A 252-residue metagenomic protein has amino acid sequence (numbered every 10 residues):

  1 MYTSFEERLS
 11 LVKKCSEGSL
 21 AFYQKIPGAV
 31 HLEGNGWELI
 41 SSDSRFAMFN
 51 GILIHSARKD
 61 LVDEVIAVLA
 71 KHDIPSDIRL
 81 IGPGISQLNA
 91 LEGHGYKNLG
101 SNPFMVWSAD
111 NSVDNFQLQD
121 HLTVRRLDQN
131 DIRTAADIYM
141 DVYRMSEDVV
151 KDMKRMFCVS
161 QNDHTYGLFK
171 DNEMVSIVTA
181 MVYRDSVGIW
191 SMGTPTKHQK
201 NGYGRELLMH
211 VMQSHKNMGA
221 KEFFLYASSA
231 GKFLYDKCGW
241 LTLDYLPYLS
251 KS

Functional and structural regions predicted by a protein language model:
M1-H72: N-terminal charged segments
Y2-F5, H31-N35, A109-Q129: Conserved N-terminal entry element of GNAT/NAT acetyltransferase domains
R45-N50, L99, M181-W190, Q199: A conserved beta-turn-beta hairpin within the catalytic core of GNAT-like acetyltransferases that forms part
S56-L122, L225, L249-K251: Acyl-donor-binding surface of acyltransferase catalytic domains
K59-I66, T194, K200-Q213: Conserved acetyl-CoA-binding loop-helix of GNAT-fold acetyltransferases
I85-N98, R205, S229-Y245: Conserved active-site alpha-helix within GNAT-family acetyltransferase domains
Q129-D141: A short, well-structured alpha-helix characteristic of acyl/acetyltransferase catalytic modules
S146-P195: A conserved beta-strand-loop-helix scaffold within acyl/acetyltransferase catalytic domains
